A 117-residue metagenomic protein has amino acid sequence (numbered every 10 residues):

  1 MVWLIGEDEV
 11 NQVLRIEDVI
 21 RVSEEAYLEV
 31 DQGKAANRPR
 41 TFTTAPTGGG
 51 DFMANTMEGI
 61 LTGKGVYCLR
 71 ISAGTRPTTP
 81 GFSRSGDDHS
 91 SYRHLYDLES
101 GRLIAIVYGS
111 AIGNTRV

Functional and structural regions predicted by a protein language model:
M1-N114: N-terminal ligand-binding/catalytic initiation module
V117: Active-site glycine-rich loop that binds ribose-phosphate moieties when present
